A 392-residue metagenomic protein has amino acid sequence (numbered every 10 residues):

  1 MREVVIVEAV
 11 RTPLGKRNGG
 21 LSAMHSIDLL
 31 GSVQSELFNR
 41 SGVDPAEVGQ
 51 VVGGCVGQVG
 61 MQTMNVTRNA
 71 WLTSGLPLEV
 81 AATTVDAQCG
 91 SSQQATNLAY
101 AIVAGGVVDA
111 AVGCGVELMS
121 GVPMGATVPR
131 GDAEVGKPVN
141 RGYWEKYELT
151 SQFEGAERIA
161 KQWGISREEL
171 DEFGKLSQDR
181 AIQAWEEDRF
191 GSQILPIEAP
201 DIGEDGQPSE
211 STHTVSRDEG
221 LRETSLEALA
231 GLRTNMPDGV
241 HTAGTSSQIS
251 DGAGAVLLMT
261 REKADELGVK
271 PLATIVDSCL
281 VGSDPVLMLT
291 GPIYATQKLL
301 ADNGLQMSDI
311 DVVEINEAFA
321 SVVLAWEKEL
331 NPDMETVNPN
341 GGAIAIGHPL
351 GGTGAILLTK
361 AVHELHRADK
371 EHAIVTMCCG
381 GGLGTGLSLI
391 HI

Functional and structural regions predicted by a protein language model:
M1-I27, K161, S225-T290, Y294 (+3 more regions): Condensing-enzyme catalytic core mediating Claisen C-C bond formation in acyl metabolism
R11-T12, A23, I27, G31-S32 (+3 more regions): N-terminal extracellular/periplasmic Venus flytrap/periplasmic-binding protein-like
K16, Y100-W163, R222, D238: Glycine-rich loop/linker segments at domain edges
S22-E134, I194-V215, V286, M307-E329: Conserved beta-ketoacyl condensing-enzyme motif
S26-S41, V66-A70, A95-L98, F153-I159 (+4 more regions): Short, well-ordered amphipathic alpha-helical segments that serve as non-catalytic structural scaffolds within diverse
G49, E157, F190-I197, V276-A345: Active-site pocket-lining segment
C55-A110, K146-E154, E223-Q248, E329-I356 (+2 more regions): Conserved catalytic cysteine-centered active-site region of acyl-thioester-dependent Claisen-condensing enzymes
I390-I392: Conserved small/polar residues in nucleotide/adenosyl-binding loops
